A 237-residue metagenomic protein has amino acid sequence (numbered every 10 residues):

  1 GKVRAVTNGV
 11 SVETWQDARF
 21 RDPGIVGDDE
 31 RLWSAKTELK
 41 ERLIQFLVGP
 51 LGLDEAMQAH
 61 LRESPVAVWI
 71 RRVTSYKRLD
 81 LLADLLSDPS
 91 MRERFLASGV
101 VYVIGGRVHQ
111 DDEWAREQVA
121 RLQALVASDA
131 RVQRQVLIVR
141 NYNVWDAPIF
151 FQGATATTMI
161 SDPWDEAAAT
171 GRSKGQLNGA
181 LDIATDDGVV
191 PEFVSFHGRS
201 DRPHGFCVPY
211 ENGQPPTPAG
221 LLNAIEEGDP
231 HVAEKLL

Functional and structural regions predicted by a protein language model:
G1-L237: Catalytic cores of carbohydrate-active enzymes across secretory and cytosolic contexts
